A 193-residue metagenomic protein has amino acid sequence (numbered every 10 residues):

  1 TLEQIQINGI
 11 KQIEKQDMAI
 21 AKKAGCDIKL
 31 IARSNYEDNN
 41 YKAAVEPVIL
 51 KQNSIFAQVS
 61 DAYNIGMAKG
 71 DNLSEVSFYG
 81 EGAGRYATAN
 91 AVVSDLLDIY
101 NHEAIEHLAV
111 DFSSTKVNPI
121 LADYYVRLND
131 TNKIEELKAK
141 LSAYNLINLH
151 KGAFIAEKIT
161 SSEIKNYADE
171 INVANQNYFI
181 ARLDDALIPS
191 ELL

Functional and structural regions predicted by a protein language model:
T1-Q58, Y63-I65: Substrate-binding/catalytic subdomain of NAD(P)-dependent oxidoreductase enzymes
E3-Q6, E14-D17, E37, E46 (+8 more regions): Glutamate identity and glutamate-enriched acidic tracts
K22, E75-A87, L146-K151, L193: Short secondary-structure transition/capping segments
K22-I31, D38-E46, N64, S74 (+3 more regions): Generic structural motif recognizing short loop/turn segments at the entrances and edges of beta-strands
A32-S34, I49, N72, G82 (+3 more regions): A broadly conserved detector of short glycine/acidic/proline-rich loop/turn motifs that flank catalytic sites and bind
K42-N129: Catalytic, metal-anchored helix/loop core of enzyme active sites in primary metabolism
S94-L193: A conserved regulatory-domain signal marking ACT and ACT-like small-molecule sensing domains and adjacent regulatory
